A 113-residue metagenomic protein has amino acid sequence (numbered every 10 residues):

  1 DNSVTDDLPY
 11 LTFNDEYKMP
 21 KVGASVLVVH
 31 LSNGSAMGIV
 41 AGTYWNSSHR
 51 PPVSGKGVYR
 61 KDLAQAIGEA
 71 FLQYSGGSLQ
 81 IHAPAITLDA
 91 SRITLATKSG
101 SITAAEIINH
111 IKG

Functional and structural regions predicted by a protein language model:
D1-T5, F71-Y74: Short intrinsically disordered, low-complexity coil segments enriched in acidic
N2-K18: Beta-strand/loop nucleic-acid-binding surfaces
Y17-S25, H30-G113: Right-handed beta-helix
